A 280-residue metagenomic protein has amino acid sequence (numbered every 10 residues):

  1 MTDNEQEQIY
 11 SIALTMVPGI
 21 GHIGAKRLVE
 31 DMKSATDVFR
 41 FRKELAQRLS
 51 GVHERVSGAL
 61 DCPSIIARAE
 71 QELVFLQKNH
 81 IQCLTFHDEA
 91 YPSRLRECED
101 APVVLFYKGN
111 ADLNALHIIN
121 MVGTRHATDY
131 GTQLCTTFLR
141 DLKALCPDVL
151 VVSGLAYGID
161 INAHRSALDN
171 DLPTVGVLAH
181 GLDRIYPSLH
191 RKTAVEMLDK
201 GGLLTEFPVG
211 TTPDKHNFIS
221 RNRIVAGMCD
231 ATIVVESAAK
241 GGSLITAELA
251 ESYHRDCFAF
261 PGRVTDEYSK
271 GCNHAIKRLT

Functional and structural regions predicted by a protein language model:
M1-A90, A259, A275: Short, small/acidic-rich helices and loops at N termini and domain boundaries of DNA replication/processing enzymes
T2-E5, N79, T85-T280: Glycine-biased, small-residue-rich flexible motifs in mid-sequence functional cores and linkers
